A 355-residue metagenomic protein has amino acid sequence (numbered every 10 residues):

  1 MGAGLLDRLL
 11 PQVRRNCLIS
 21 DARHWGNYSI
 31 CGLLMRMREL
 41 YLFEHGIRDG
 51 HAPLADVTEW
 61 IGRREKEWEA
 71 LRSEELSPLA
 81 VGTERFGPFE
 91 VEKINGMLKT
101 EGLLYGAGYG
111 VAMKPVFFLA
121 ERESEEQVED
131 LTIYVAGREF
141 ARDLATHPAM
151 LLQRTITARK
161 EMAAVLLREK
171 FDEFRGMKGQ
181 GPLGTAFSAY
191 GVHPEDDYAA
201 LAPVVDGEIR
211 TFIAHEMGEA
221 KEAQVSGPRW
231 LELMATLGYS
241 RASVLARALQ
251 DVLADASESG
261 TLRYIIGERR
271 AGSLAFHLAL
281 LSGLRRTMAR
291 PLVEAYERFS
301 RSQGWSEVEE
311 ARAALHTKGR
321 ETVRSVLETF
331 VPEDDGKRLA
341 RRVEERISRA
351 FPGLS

Functional and structural regions predicted by a protein language model:
M1-S124, L354-S355: N-terminal low-structure segments adjacent to metalloprotease catalytic domains across cellular compartments
P53-D56, G62, W68, R247 (+1 more regions): Long, well-structured alpha-helical subdomains associated with metal-dependent extracellular/ecto-lumenal hydrolases
A120-A145, H193-P194: Short linear interaction motifs
E139-D206: Active-site scaffold of zinc-dependent metalloenzymes
V205-G218: Short alpha-helix carrying the canonical HExxH Zn2+-binding catalytic motif
G207, A220-Q250: Post-HEXXH active-site segment of zinc metalloproteases
G218, E222-S226, E258-I266: Hydrophobic/aromatic-lined pockets within catalytic cores
